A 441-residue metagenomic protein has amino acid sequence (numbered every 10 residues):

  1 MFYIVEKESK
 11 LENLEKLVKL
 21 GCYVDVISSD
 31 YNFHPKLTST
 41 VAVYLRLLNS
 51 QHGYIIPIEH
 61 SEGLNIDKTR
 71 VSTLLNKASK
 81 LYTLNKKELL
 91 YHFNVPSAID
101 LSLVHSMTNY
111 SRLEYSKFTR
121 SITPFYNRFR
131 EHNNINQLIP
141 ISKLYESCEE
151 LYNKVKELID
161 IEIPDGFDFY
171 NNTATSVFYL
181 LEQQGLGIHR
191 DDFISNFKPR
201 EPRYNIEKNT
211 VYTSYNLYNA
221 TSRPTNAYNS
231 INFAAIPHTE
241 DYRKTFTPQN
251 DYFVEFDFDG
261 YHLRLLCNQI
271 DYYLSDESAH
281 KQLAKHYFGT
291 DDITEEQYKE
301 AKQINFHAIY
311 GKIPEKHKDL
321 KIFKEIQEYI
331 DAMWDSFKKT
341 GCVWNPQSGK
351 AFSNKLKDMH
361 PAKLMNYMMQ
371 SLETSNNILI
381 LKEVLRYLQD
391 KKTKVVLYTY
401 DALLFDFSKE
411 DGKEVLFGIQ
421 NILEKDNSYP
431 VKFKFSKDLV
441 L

Functional and structural regions predicted by a protein language model:
F2-L11, K19-D25, N32-I161: Conserved DEDDh/DEDDy metal-dependent 3′-5′ exonuclease domain
S29, L37-T40, R46-Q51, I58-G63 (+4 more regions): Acidic, glycine-rich two-metal-ion catalytic cores of nucleic acid-processing enzymes
S79-L90, D257, E315, L397 (+1 more regions): Short glycine-rich phosphate-binding loop at a beta-alpha junction
H92, P96, D100-I163, A174-Q184 (+2 more regions): Helical catalytic core of nucleic-acid polymerases
P140-I141, Y145, E149, Y179-R190 (+1 more regions): Catalytic palm subdomain of template-directed nucleic-acid polymerases, centered on the conserved carboxylate motif
D165-F169: Membrane-interfacial loop-to-transmembrane alpha-helix junctions, especially the N-terminal start
Y170-S176, N196: Acidic two-metal-ion nuclease catalytic site recognized across multiple nuclease folds, prominently DnaQ/RNase D-T
Y429-L441: Short proline/glycine- and acidic-rich turn/helix-capping motifs at secondary-structure junctions
